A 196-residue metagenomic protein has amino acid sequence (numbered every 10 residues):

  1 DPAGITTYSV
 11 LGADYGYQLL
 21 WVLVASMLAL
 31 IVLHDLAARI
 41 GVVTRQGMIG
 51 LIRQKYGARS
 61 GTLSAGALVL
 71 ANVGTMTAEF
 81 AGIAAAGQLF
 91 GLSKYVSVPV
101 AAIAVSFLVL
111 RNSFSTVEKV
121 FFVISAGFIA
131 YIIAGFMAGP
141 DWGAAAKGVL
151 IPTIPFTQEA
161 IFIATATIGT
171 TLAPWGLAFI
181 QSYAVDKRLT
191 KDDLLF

Functional and structural regions predicted by a protein language model:
D1-S26, A81-A84: Transmembrane helix-boundary motif of multi-pass solute transporters/channels
T7-V10, A178-F196: Hydrophobic, small-residue-rich membrane helices and short re-entrant helix-turn-helix hairpins that build
V22-K55, S64-L70, G74: Juxtamembrane transmembrane-helix boundary signature
G50-L51, K55, E79-V98, V185: Helix-loop-helix connectors at the membrane interface of multi-pass transporters/channels
G57-L70, F156-T167, F196: Select transmembrane alpha-helical segments in multipass membrane proteins
L63-G66, L89-L110, G127, Y131: Transmembrane alpha-helical segments of multi-pass small-molecule transport proteins
E79-L89, A102-I124: Membrane-water interface regions at transmembrane-helix termini and the short interhelical loops of multi-pass membrane
A126-T153, T157, I161-S182: Hydrophobic alpha-helical segments and their helix-loop junctions in multi-pass secondary transporters
